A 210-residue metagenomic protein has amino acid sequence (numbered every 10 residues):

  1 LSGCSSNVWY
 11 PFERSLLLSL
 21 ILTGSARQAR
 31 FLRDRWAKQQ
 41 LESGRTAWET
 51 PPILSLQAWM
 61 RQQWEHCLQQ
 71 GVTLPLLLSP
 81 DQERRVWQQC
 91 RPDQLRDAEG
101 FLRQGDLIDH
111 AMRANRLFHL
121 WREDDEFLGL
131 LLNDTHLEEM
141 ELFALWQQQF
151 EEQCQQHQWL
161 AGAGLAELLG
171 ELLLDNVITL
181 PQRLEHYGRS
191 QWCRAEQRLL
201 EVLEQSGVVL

Functional and structural regions predicted by a protein language model:
L16-L18, T179-R183, G207: A general structural motif
L16-Q28, Y187: Conserved RecA-like ASCE P-loop NTPase motor core of nucleic-acid helicases/translocases
A26-F31, W36-L180, S190-R194: Basic/charged alpha-beta structural segments of nucleotide/phosphate-handling enzymes
E196-L210: Conserved RecA-like helicase ATPase core segment that couples NTP binding/hydrolysis to strand translocation
